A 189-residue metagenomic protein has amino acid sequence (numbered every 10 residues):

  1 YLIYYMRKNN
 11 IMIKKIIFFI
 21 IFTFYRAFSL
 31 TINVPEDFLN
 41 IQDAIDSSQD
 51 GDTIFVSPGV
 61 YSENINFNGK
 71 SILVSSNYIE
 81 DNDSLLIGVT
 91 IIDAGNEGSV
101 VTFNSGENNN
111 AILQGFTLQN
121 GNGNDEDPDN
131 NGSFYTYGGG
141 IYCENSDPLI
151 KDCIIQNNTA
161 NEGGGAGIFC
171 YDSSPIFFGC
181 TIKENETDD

Functional and structural regions predicted by a protein language model:
R7-K15: Positively charged n-region of N-terminal signal peptides that target proteins for export
K15-A27: Sec-dependent N-terminal signal peptides
L30, D52, E63, K70-I72 (+7 more regions): The right-handed parallel beta-helix/beta-solenoid scaffold, focusing on the short coil/turn and N-cap positions
E36, S71-P128: Right-handed parallel beta-helix/beta-spiral solenoid domain characteristic of secreted/periplasmic
E36-Q42, D50-L73, N77-E80: N-terminal extracellular ligand-recognition/capping segment immediately after the signal peptide
F55, N66, L73-S75, D93 (+7 more regions): Extracellular beta-strand solenoid repeats
S76, V89, N110-N122, D147-T159 (+1 more regions): Right-handed parallel beta-helix
V89-N104, D127-Y142, N161-F169, E186-D189: Extracellular beta-strand/beta-solenoid scaffold signature
